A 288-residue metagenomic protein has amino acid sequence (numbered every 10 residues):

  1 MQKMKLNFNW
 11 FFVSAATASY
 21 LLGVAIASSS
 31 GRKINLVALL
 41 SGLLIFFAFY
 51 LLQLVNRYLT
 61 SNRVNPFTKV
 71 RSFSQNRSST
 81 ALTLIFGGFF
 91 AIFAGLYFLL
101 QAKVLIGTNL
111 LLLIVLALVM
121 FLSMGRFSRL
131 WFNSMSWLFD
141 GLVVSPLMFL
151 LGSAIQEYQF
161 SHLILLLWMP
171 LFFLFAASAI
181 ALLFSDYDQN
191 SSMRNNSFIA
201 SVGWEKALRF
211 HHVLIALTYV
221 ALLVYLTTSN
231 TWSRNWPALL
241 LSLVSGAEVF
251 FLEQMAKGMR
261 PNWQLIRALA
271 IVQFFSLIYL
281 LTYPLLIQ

Functional and structural regions predicted by a protein language model:
M1-S19, L110-L112, A117-L138, N262-I271: Cytosolic-side membrane-entry/anchor segment at the start of a transmembrane helix
S14-G23, L138-S153, F175, A200-W204 (+1 more regions): Small-residue-rich segments of transmembrane alpha-helices in multi-pass membrane proteins, especially helix faces
L22, I26, S30-N62, L112-S123 (+1 more regions): Membrane-embedded alpha-helical segments that form the functional core of polytopic membrane enzymes, especially those
A48-A91, N190-I199: Aspartate-rich (DDxxD/NDxxD/DxxxD) Mg2+/diphosphate-binding motifs and their adjoining helix-loop segments
Q53-Y58, M120-N133, A179, L183-D188 (+1 more regions): C-terminal ends of transmembrane helices
T80-Q159: Intramembrane alpha-helical segments
K103-L116, W168-P170, N235-S242: Structural signature of hydrophobic alpha-helical transmembrane segments
V220, T227-Q288: Extended hydrophobic alpha-helices typical of membrane-associated regions
